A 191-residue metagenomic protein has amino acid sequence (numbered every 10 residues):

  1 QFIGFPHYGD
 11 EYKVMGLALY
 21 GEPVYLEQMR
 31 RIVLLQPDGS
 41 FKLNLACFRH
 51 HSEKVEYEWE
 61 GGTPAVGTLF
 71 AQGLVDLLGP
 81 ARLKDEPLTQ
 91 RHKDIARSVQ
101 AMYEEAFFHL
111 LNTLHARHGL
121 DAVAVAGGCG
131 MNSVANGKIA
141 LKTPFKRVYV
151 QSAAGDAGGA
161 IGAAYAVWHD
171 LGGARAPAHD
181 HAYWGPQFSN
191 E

Functional and structural regions predicted by a protein language model:
Q1-E191: Short acidic/glycine-rich loops and adjacent helix/strand connectors that line catalytic pockets where negatively
